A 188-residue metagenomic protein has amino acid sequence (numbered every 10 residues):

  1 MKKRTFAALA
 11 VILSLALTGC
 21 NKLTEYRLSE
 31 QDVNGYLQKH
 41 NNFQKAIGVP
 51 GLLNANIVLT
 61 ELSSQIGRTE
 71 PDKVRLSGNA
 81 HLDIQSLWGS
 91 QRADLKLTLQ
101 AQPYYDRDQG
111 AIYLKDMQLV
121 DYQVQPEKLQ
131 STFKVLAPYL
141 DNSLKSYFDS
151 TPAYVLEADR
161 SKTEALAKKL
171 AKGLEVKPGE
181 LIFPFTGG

Functional and structural regions predicted by a protein language model:
M1-A7: Bacterial N-terminal signal peptides that target proteins for export
V11: Conserved RecA-like P-loop NTPase ATPase core
C20-G188: Extracellular/lumenal and peripheral-membrane lipid-interaction modules
